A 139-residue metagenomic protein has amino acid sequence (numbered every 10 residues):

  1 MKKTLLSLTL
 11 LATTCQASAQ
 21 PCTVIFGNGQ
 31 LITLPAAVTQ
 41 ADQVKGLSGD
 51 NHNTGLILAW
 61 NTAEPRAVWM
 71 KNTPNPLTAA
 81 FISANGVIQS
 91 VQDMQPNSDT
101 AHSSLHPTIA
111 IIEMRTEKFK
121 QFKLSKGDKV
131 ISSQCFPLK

Functional and structural regions predicted by a protein language model:
M1-T4: Positively charged n-region of N-terminal signal peptides that target proteins for export
L6-S7, A17: Cleavable N-terminal signal peptides
S7-T9, H106: Residue-level detector of alpha-helix boundary/anchor positions
A12-Q16: N-terminal signal peptide c-region/cleavage motif recognized by signal peptidases
Q20-K139: Compact, glycine-rich, soluble single-domain proteins
